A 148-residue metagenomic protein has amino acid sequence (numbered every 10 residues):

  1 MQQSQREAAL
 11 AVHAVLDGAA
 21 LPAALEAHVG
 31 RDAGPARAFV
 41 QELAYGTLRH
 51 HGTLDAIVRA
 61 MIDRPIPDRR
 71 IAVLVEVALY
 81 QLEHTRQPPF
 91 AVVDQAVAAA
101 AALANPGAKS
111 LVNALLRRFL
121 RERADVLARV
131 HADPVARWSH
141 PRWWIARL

Functional and structural regions predicted by a protein language model:
M1-L148: Class I Rossmann-like S-adenosyl-L-methionine
